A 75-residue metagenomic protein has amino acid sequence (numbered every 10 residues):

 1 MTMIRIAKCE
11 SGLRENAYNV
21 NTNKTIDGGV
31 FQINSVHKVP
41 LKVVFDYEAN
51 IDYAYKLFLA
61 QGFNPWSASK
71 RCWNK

Functional and structural regions predicted by a protein language model:
M1-K75: Catalytic glycan-binding domains that act on GlcNAc-containing polysaccharides
